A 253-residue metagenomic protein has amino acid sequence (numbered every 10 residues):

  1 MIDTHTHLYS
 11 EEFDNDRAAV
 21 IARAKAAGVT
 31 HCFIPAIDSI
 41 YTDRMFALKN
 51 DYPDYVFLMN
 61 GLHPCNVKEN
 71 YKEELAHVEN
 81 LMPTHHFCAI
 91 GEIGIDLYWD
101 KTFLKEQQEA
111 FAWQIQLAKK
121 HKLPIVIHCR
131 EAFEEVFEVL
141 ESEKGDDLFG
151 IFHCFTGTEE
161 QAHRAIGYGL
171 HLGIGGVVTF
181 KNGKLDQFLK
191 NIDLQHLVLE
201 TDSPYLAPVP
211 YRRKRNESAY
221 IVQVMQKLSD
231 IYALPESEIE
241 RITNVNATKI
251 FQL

Functional and structural regions predicted by a protein language model:
M1-L253: Mid-domain alpha/beta scaffold segments of enzyme catalytic cores
